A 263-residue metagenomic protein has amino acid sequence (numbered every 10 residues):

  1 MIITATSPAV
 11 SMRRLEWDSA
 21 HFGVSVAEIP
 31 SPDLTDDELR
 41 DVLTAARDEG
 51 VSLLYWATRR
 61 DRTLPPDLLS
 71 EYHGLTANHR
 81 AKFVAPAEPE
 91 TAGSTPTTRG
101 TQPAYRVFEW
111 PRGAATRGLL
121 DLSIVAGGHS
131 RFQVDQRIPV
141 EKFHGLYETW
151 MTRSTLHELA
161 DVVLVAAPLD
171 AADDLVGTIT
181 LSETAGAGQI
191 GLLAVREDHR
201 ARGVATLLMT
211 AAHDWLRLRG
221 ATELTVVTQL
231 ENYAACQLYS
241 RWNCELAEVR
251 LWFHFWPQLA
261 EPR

Functional and structural regions predicted by a protein language model:
W17, F132-T149, R153-L169, L175-G188 (+1 more regions): A conserved beta-strand-loop-helix scaffold within acyl/acetyltransferase catalytic domains
A20-D33, A81, G186-E197: Conserved acetyl-CoA binding element of GNAT-fold acetyltransferases
G23-V24, F83-P96, V227-Y233, R241-R263: C-terminal "cap" of GNAT-fold acetyltransferases
V24-D33, T97-K142, R263: Short amphipathic alpha-helix that is part of the acyltransferase structural core
P30-A115, L251-H254: Acyl-donor-binding surface of acyltransferase catalytic domains
T35-T44, L192-V195, A201-D214, L218 (+1 more regions): Conserved acetyl-CoA-binding loop-helix of GNAT-fold acetyltransferases
E49-R60, L216-T228: Conserved GNAT acetyl-CoA-binding A-motif
D61-A77, R202, T206, L218 (+1 more regions): Conserved active-site alpha-helix within GNAT-family acetyltransferase domains
